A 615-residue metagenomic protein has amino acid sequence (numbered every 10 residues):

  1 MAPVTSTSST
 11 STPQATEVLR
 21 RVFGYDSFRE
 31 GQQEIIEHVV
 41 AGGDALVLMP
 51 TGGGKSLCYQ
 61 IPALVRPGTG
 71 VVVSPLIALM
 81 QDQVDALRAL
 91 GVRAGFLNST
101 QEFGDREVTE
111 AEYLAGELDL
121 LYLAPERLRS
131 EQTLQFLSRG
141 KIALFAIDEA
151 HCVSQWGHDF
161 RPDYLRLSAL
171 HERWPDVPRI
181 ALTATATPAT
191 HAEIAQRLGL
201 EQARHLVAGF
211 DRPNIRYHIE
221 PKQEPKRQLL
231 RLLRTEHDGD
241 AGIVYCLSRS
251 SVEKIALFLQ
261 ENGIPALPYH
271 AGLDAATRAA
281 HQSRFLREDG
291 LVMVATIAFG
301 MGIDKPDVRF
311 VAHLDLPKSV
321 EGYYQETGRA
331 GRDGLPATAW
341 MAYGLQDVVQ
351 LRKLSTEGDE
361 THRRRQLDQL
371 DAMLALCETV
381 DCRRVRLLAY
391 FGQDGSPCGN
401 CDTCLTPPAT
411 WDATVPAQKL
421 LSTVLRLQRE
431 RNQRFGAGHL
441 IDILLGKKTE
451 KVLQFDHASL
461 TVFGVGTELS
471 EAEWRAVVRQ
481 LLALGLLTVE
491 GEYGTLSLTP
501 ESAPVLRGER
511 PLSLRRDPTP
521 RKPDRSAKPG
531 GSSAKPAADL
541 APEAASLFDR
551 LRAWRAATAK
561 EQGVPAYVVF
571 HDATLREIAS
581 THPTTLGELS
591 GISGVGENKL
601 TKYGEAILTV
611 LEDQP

Functional and structural regions predicted by a protein language model:
A2-T16, R365, D394-P615: Accessory DNA-binding and partner-docking regions appended to nucleic-acid-acting proteins, especially the terminal
A2-V22, D26-E30, E34-L46, P50-S56 (+5 more regions): Helicase motor core with emphasis on the C-terminal RecA-like subdomain
S27, I303, T379, R431-N432 (+1 more regions): Helix-turn-helix/winged-helix DNA-binding modules
F310-D315, C377, P416, A476-V477: Eukaryotic partner-binding/assembly regions in large regulatory complexes
H362-F391: Short, charged low-complexity linear segments at domain edges
